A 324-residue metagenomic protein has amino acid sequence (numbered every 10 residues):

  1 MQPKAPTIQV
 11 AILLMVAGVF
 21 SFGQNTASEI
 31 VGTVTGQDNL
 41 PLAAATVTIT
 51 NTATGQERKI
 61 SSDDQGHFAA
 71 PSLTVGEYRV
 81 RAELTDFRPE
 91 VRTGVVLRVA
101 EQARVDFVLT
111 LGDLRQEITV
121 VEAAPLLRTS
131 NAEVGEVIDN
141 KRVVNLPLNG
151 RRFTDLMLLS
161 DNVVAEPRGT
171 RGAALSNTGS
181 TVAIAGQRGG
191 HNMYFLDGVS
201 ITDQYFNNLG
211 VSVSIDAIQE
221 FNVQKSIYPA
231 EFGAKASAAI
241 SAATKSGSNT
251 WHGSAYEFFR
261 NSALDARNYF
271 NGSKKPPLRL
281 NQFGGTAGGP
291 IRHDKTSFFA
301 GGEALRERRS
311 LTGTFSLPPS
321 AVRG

Functional and structural regions predicted by a protein language model:
Q2-D139, S214: Periplasm-facing N-terminal accessory domains of Gram-negative outer-membrane beta-barrel systems
D63, F87-S246, H252, F259-G272 (+3 more regions): Periplasmic N-terminal accessory/gating domains of Gram-negative outer-membrane beta-barrel systems
K295-T296: Repeated loop/turn-to-beta-strand initiation elements of outer-membrane beta-barrel proteins
S316-G324: Feature marks flexible
